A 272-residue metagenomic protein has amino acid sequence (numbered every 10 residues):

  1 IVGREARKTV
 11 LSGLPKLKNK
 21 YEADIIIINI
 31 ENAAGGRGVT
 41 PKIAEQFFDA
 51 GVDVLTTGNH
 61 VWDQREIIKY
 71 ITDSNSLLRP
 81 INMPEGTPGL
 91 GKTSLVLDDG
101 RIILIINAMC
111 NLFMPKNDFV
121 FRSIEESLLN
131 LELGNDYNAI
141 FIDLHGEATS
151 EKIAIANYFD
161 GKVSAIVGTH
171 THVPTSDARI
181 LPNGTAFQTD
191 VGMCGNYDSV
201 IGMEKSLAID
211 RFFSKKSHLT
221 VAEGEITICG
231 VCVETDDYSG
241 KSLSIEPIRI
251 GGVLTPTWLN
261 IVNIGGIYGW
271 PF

Functional and structural regions predicted by a protein language model:
I1-I261: Acidic, metal/ion-coordinating pockets
